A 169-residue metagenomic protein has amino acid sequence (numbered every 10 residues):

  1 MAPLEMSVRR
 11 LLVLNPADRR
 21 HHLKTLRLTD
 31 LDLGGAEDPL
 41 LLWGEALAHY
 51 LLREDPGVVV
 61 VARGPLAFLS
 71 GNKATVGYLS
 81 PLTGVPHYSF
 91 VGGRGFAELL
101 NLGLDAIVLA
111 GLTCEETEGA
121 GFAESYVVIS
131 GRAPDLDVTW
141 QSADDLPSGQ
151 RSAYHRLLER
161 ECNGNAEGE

Functional and structural regions predicted by a protein language model:
M1-E169: Intrinsically disordered, low-complexity segments enriched in small residues
